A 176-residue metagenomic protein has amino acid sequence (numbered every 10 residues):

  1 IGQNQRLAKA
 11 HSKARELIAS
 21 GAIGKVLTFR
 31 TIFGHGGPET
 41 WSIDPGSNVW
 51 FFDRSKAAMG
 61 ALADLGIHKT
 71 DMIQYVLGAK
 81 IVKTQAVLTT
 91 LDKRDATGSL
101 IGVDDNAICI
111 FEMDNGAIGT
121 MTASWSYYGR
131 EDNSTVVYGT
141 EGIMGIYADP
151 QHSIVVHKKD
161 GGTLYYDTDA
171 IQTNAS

Functional and structural regions predicted by a protein language model:
Q5-L100: Predominantly a Rossmann-like dinucleotide-binding segment in NAD(P)-dependent oxidoreductases
I18-A19, I43-D44, V136-G139, T163-L164 (+1 more regions): Short, charged/polar low-complexity linear motifs in solvent-exposed/disordered segments
A22, A58, T140, K159-D160: Intrinsically disordered, low-complexity segments enriched in small/polar residues
T28-I43, N48, I143-I146, P150-T168: Mobile, glycine-enriched helix-loop/loop "lid" segments at the mouths of ligand-binding/catalytic clefts that gate
G37-S47, A63-I73, I118-G129, G161-I171: Hydrophobic transmembrane alpha-helix bundles
T70-V155: Contiguous beta-strand/loop segments that form the cofactor/metal-binding neighborhood of enzyme cores
G116, T135, G145, T163-S176: C-terminal helical cap and adjacent loop that interface with cofactors, partners, or active-site loops
